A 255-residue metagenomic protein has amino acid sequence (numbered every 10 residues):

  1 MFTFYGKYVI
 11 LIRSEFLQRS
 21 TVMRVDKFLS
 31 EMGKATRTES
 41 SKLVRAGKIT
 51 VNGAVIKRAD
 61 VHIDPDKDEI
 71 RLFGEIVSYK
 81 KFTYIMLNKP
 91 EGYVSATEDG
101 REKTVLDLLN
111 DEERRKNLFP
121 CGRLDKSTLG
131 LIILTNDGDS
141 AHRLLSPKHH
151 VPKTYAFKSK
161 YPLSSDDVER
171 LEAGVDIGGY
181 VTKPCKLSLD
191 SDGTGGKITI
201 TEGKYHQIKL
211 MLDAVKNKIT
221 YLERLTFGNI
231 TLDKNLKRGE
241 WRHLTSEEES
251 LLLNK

Functional and structural regions predicted by a protein language model:
M1-F4, R58: Short intrinsically disordered, low-complexity coil segments enriched in acidic
T3-I10, Q18-R19: Short, positively charged and aromatic/hydrophobic N-terminal segments
R19-K255: Basic, flexible Lys/Arg- and Gly-enriched helix-loop patches that mediate nucleic-acid binding at interfaces with rRNA
